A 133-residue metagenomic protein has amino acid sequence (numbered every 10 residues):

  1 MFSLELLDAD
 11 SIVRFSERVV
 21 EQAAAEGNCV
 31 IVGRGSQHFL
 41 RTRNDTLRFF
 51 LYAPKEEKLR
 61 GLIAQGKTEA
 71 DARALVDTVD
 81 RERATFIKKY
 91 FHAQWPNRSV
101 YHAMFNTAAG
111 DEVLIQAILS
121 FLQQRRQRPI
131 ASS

Functional and structural regions predicted by a protein language model:
M1-N28: ATP-dependent small-molecule kinase phosphotransfer cores that center on conserved nucleotide phosphate-binding segments
A23, S36-T42: RNA pseudouridine synthases
G33: Divalent-cation
T42-T78: Conserved phosphate-donor/acceptor-positioning beta-strand/loop module used by diverse small-molecule
L59, I63, R81, P96 (+1 more regions): Double-stranded RNA-binding/processing signature
E69-E112: Small-molecule kinase domains that catalyze NTP-dependent phosphoryl transfer to phosphate-bearing small molecules
A109-S133: Small/aliphatic-rich secondary-structure junction motif
